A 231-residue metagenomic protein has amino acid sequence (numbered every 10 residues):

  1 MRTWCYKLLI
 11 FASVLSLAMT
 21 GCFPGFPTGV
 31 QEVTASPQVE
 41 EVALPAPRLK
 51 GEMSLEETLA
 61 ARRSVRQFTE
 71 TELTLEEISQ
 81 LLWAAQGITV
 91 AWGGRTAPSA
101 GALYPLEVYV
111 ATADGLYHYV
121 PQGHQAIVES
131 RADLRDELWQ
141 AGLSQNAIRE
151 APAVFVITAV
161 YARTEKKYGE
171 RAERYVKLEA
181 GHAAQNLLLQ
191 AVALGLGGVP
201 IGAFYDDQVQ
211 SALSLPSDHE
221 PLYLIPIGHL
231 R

Functional and structural regions predicted by a protein language model:
M1-L9: Bacterial N-terminal signal peptides that target proteins for export
L9-G21: Bacterial N-terminal signal peptides
C22-A151: N-terminal amphipathic, basic helical "cap/leader" segment at the start of enzyme domains
R62, L81, V108, A153-I157 (+2 more regions): Small-aliphatic-rich amphipathic alpha-helix that forms the alpha element of a beta-alpha
Q86, A113-G115, Q122, T158-A162 (+2 more regions): Solvent-exposed coil/turn segments that connect beta secondary-structure elements in extracytoplasmic/periplasmic
A100, P200-I201, S217: Short, surface-exposed helix-loop/turn micro-motifs enriched in polar/charged residues
E150-P152, H219-E220: Short coil/turn connectors at secondary-structure junctions
S214-R231: A glycine-rich helix N-cap at a beta->alpha junction
